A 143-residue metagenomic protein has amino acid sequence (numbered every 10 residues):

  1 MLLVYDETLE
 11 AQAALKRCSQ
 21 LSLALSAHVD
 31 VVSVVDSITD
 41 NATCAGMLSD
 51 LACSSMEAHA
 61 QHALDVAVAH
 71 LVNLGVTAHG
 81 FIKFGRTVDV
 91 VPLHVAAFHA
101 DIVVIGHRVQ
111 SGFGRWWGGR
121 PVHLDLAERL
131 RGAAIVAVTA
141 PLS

Functional and structural regions predicted by a protein language model:
M1-A13, L124-S143: Intrinsically disordered or low-complexity boundary/linker segments at protein termini and domain junctions
M1-S49: Small/aliphatic-rich secondary-structure junction motif
S26-V31, T77-H79, A134: Residues at the starts of beta-strands that form the adenosine-phosphate
G46-D50, A97-H99, P121-V122: Short, hinge-like loop/turn segments at secondary-structure boundaries
S49-H62: A short acidic, glycine-rich active-site loop that binds or catalyzes chemistry on phosphate/adenosine moieties
A69-V103, L142-S143: Structural beta-alpha unit
I105-E128: Glycine-rich, Arg-bearing micro-motifs that act as flexible, cationic patches
